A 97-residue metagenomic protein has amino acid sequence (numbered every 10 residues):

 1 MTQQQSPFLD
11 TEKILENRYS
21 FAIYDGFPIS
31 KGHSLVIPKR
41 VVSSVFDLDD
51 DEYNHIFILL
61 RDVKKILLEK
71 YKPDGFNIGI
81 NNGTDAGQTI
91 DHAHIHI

Functional and structural regions predicted by a protein language model:
M1-I97: HIT superfamily nucleotide-processing domains
